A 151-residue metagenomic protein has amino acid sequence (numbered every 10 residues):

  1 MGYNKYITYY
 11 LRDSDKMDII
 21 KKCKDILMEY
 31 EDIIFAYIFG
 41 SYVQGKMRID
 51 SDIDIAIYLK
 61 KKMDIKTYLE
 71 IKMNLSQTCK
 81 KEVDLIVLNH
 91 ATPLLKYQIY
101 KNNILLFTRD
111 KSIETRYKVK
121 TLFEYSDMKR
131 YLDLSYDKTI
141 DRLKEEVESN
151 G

Functional and structural regions predicted by a protein language model:
M1-F35, V43-G45, K60-G151: Catalytic core of pol beta-like nucleotidyltransferases
R48-S51: Short glycine/proline-enriched turns and hinge-like loops at secondary-structure junctions
D54-Y58: Short beta-strand->loop micro-motif that forms the acidic, two-metal-ion catalytic signature in nucleotide-processing
